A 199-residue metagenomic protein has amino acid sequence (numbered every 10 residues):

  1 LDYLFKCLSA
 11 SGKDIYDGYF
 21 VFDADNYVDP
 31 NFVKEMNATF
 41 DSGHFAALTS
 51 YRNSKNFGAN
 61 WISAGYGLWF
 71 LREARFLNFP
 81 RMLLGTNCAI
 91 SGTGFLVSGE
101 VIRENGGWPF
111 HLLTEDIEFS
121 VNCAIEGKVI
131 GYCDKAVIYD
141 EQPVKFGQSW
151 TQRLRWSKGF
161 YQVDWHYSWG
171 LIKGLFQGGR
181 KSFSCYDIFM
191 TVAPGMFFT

Functional and structural regions predicted by a protein language model:
D2-Y16, N31-L113, W150, L154-H166: Long helical/loop segments within the catalytic core of UDP-sugar-dependent glycosyltransferases, especially the large
K13-Y27: Short beta-strand-to-loop acidic/aromatic patch adjacent to the donor-nucleotide binding site
F22, V28-F32, V97, F119: Hydrophobic/aromatic residue at the end of a short beta strand that borders the catalytic acidic motif
N26-V28, N53-N56, E118, V137: A short, conserved beta-strand element in the Rossmann-like catalytic core that flanks the donor/metal-binding loop
L84-G85, V144-T199: Basic/Trp-rich segment in TM-proximal cytosolic loops or flexible interdomain/linker regions
L113-F119: Acidic donor-binding loop at a coil-to-helix junction in glycosyltransferase catalytic cores that engages
S120-I138: Catalytic donor-sugar/metal-binding loop of nucleotide-sugar-dependent glycosyltransferases
D134-Q148: Active-site donor/metal-binding and catalytic loop motifs of nucleotide-sugar-dependent glycosylation enzymes
